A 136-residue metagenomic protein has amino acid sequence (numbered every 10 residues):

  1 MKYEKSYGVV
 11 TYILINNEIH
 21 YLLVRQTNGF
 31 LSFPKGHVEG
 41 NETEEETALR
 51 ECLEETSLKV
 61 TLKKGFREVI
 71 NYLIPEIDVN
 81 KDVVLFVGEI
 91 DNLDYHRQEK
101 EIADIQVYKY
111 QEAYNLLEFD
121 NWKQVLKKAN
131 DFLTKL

Functional and structural regions predicted by a protein language model:
M1-H20: Conserved N-terminal beta-strand and adjoining loop/helix that marks the start of the Nudix/MutT-like hydrolase domain
L14, D91, D131: Residue-level marker of positions within ordered structural domains that often coincide with functionally constrained
L22-R25: Short, acidic/hydrophobic/Gly-rich beta-strand patch recurrent on exposed beta strands that often constitutes part
N28-F30: Structural motif
S32-K35: A short gly/proline-enriched turn/hairpin at secondary-structure junctions
H37-V125: Unchanged
K128-K135: C-terminal alpha-helix
